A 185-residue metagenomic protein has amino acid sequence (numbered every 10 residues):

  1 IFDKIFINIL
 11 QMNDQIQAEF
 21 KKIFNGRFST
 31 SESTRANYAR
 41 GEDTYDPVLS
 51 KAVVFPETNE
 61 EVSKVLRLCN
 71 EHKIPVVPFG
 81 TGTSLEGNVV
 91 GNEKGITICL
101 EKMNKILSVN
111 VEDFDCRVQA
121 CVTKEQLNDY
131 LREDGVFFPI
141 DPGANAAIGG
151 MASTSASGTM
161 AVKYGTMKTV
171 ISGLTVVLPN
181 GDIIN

Functional and structural regions predicted by a protein language model:
I1-Q11: N-terminal amphipathic/basic-hydrophobic helices that include classical n-h-c signal peptides and signal-anchor
I9-R67, T83-F114: N-terminal flexible segment immediately upstream of the FAD-binding catalytic core in FAD-dependent oxidoreductases
S31, F79, E101, D141 (+1 more regions): Generic beta-strand/beta-sheet core signal
I74-P75, F137: Residue-level detector of anion-binding/catalytic polar loops
P78-G82, V89, A120, I140-P142: Glycine-rich, histidine-containing beta strand-loop boundary motifs that form or position
K105-N185: FAD-binding subdomain of flavoenzyme oxidoreductases
